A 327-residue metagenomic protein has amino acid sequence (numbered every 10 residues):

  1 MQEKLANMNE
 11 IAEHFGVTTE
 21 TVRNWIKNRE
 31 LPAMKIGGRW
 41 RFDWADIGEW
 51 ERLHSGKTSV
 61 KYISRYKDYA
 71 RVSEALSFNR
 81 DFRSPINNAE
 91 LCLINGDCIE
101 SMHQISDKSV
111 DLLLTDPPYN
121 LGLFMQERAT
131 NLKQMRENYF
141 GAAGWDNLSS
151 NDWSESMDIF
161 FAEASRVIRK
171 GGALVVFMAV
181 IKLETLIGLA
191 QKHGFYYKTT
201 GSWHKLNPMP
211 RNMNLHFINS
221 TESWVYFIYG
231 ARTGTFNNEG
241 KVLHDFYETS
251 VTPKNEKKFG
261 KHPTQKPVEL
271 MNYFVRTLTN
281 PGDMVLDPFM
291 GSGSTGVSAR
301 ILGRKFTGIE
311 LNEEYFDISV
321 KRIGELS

Functional and structural regions predicted by a protein language model:
M1-Q2, G38, I168: Short helix-capping/hinge SLiMs at alpha-helix to coil transitions
M1-T21: Polyanion-binding surface elements
L5-M8, P32-G56: Short helix-start
F15-R41: Major-groove DNA-recognition helix of helix-turn-helix-type DNA-binding domains
I26, E51, I323: DNA major-groove recognition helix of helix-turn-helix
A45-R80: A short, Lys/Arg-enriched interface patch at domain edges and termini
R83-N88, V320-S327: Short, conserved SAM-binding/catalytic segment of Class I S-adenosyl-L-methionine-dependent methyltransferases
I86-G308, N312-D317: Core catalytic lobe of class I
